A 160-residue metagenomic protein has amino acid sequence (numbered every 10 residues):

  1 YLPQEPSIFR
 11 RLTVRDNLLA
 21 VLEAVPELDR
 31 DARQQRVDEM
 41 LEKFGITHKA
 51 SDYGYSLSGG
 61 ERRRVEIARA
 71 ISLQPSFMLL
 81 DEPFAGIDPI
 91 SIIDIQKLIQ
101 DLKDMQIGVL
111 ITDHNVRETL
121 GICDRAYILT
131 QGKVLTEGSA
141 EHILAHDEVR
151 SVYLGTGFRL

Functional and structural regions predicted by a protein language model:
L12, D16-A32, K43, T156-G157: ABC-type ATPase nucleotide-binding domains, specifically the catalytic core motifs of the NBD
L19, R30-K49, Q96-Q100: Conserved ABC ATPase "signature" region
Y53-L57, E61: Conserved ABC ATPase signature
I67: Hydrophobic anchor residue at the start of the ABC signature
Q74: Conserved catalytic motifs of ABC-family nucleotide-binding domains
M78-D81: Catalytic Walker B motif of ABC-type/P-loop ATPase nucleotide-binding domains
